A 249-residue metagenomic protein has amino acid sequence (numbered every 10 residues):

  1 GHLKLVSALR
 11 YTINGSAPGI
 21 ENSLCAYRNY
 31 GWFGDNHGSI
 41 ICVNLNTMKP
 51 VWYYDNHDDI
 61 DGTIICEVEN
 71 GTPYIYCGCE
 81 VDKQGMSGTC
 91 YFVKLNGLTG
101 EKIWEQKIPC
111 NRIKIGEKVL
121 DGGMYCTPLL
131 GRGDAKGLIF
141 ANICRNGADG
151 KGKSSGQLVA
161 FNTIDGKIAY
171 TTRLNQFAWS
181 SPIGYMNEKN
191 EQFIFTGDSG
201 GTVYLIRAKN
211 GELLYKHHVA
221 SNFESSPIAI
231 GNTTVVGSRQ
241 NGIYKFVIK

Functional and structural regions predicted by a protein language model:
G1-H2, N44-M48, N96-T99, N162-D165 (+2 more regions): Short loop/turn segments that connect beta-strands within beta-propeller blades
H2-Y27, W52-N70, G78-K83, S87-G88 (+5 more regions): Extracytoplasmic beta-rich repeat domains
Y30-F33, Y74-C77, L138-A141, F193-T196 (+1 more regions): Conserved beta-propeller blade signature
D35-N36, D198-S199, R239: Conserved strand-to-loop turn within each blade of WD40 beta-propeller repeats
S39, E80-M86, R145-G150, G201-T202 (+1 more regions): Short glycine/acidic-enriched loop and turn motifs that connect beta-strands
T89-G100, S155-T163: Beta-propeller blade signature
H218-K249: Blade-level signature of beta-propeller repeat domains, shared across WD40, Kelch, NHL, RCC1 and BNR/Asp-box propellers
